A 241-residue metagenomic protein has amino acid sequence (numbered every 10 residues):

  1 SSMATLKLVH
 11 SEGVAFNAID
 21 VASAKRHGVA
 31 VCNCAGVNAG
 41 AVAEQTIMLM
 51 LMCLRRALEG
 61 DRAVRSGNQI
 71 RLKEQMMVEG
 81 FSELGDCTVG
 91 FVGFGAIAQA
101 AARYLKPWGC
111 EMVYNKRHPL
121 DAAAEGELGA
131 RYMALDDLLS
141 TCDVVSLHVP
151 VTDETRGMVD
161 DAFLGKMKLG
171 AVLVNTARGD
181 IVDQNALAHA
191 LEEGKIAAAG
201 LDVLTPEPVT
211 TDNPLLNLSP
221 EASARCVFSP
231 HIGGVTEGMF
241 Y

Functional and structural regions predicted by a protein language model:
S1, N17-A18, T152-E154, I181-V182 (+1 more regions): Short glycine-rich, flexible loops that bind phosphorylated cofactors or substrates
S1-C32, S140, D160: An N-terminal-biased, well-structured beta-alpha scaffold segment characteristic of Rossmann-like dinucleotide-binding
E12-G13, G28-G40, L135-D136, A177: Short beta->alpha connector loops at strand-helix junctions that form conserved, small/polar/Pro-enriched
V14, D143, H148-V151, A177-R178 (+1 more regions): Short glycine-/small-residue-rich Rossmann-like dinucleotide-binding loops
H27, A35-T88, A100-R103, Y114: Phosphate-binding beta-alpha-beta segment of Rossmann-like dinucleotide-binding domains, i.e., the NAD(P)
V31, G170-Y241: Rossmann-like dinucleotide-binding domain for NAD(H)/NADP(H)
Q75-L169: Rossmann-like dinucleotide/phosphate-binding beta-alpha-beta segment
